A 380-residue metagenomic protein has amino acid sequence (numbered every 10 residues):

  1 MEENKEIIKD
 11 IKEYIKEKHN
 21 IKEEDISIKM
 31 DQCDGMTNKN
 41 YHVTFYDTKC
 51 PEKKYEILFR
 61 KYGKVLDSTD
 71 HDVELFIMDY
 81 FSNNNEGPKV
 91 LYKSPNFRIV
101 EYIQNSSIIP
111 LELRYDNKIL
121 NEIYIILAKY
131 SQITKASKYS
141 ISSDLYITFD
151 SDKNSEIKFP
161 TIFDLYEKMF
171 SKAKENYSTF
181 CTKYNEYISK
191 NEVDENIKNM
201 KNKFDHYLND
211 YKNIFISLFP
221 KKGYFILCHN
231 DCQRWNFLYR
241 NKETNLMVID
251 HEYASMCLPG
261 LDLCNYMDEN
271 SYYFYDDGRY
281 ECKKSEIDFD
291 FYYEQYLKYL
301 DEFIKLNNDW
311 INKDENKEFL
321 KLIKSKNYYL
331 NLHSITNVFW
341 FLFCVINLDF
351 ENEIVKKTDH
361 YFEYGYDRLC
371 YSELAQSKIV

Functional and structural regions predicted by a protein language model:
I7-K22, K135-S140, N154-N230, R240-K242 (+2 more regions): An alpha-helical support segment within catalytic cores of ATP-dependent transferases
H19, N85, L127-K138, F219 (+5 more regions): A general structural signal marking secondary-structure boundaries and capping sites
K22-D31: Conserved N-terminal boundary motif of the eukaryotic protein kinase catalytic domain
D31-Q32, T37-K174, K222-Y224: ATP-binding pocket architecture of kinase catalytic cores
C33-F45, K49-Y55, F59, N209-L261: Active-site acidic catalytic loop and adjacent metal/ATP-binding pocket of ATP-dependent phosphoryl transfer enzymes
I119-I123, N196-Y211, Q295, K357-S372: Extended, well-ordered alpha-helical scaffold segments
G260-N312, H333-E353: Active-site activation/catalytic loop segments of kinase-like enzymes and analogous catalytic loops in related
I311-I323, H333-V380: ATP/Mg2+ or Mg2+-diphosphate-binding catalytic cores that bind nucleotide phosphates or diphosphates via glycine-rich
